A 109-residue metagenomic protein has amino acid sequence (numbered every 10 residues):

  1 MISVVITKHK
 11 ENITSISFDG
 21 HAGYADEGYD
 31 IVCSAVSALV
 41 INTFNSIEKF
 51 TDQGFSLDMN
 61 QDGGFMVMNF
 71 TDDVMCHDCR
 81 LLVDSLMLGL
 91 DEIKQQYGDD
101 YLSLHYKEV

Functional and structural regions predicted by a protein language model:
M1-I31, I41, N45-V109: N-terminal intrinsically disordered, cationic/polar leader segments that include organellar targeting peptides
V32, V36: Short, conserved glycine- and acidic-residue-centered signature motifs in active-site or ligand-binding loops
